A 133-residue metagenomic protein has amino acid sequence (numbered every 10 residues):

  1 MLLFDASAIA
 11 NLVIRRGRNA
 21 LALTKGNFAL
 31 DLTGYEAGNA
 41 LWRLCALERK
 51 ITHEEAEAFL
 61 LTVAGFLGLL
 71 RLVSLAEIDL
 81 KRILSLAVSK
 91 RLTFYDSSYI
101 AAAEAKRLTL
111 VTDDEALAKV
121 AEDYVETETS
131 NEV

Functional and structural regions predicted by a protein language model:
M1-G34, R49-A58: Short, well-structured N-terminal submotif of metal-dependent ribonuclease cores
S7, G38, E115: Anionic group-transfer/hydrolysis microenvironments
L12, E36, R82, K119-V120: Phosphate- and divalent-cation-binding pockets in alpha/beta enzyme and binding domains that engage nucleotide-derived
R16, L44-E48, F66: Change "in soluble alpha/beta enzymes" to "in soluble alpha/beta proteins
L30, G34, I100-V133: Acidic, PIN/NYN-like endoribonuclease modules and their adjacent C-terminal/linker elements
G34, G38, A56, L60 (+1 more regions): A general structural signal for well-ordered alpha-helical segments in protein cores
N39-A46, E104-A105: Short glycine/serine- and small hydrophobic-enriched flexible loop segments
G68-A116: Active-site neighborhoods of divalent-metal-dependent phosphate/nucleic-acid chemistry enzymes
